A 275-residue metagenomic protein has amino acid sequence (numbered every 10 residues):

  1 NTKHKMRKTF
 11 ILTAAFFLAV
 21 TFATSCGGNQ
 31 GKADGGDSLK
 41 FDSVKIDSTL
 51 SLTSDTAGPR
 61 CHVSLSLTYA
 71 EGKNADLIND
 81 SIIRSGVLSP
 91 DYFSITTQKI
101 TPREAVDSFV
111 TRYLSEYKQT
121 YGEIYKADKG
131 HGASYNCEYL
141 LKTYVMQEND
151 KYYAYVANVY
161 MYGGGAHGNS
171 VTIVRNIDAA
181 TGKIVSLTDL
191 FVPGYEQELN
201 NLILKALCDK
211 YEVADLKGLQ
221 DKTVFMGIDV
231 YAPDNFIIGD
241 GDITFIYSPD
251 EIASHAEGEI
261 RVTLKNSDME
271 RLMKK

Functional and structural regions predicted by a protein language model:
H4-T13: Bacterial N-terminal signal peptides that target proteins for export
T13-A19: Gram-negative bacterial Sec-dependent N-terminal signal peptides
F22-S25: C-terminal motif of bacterial Sec signal peptides marking the signal peptidase cleavage site
G27-K275: Compositionally biased intrinsically disordered regions enriched in Thr/Gly
